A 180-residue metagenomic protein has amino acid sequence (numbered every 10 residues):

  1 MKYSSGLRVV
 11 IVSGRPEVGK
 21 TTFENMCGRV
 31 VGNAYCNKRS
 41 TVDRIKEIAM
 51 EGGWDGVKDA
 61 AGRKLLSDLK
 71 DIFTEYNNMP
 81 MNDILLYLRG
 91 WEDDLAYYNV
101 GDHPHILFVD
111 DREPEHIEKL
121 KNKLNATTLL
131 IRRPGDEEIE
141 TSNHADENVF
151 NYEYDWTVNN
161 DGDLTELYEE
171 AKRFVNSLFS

Functional and structural regions predicted by a protein language model:
M1-V9: Extreme N-terminal, non-catalytic leader segments that precede Walker-type/kinase nucleotide-binding cores
G14-R15: P-loop (Walker A) phosphate-binding loop of NTP-binding proteins
K20: Conserved lysine of the Walker
F23: Hydrophobic positions on the alpha1 helix immediately C-terminal to the Walker A/P-loop
M26: Active-site signature of alpha/beta-hydrolase-fold catalytic machinery across serine- and Asp/Cys-nucleophile hydrolases
R29-K38: Post-Walker A helix-loop "phosphate-sensing" segment adjacent to the P-loop in P-loop NTPases
S40-H105: ATP-dependent small-molecule kinase phosphotransfer cores that center on conserved nucleotide phosphate-binding segments
H116-K123, T127-S180: Small-molecule kinase domains that catalyze NTP-dependent phosphoryl transfer to phosphate-bearing small molecules
